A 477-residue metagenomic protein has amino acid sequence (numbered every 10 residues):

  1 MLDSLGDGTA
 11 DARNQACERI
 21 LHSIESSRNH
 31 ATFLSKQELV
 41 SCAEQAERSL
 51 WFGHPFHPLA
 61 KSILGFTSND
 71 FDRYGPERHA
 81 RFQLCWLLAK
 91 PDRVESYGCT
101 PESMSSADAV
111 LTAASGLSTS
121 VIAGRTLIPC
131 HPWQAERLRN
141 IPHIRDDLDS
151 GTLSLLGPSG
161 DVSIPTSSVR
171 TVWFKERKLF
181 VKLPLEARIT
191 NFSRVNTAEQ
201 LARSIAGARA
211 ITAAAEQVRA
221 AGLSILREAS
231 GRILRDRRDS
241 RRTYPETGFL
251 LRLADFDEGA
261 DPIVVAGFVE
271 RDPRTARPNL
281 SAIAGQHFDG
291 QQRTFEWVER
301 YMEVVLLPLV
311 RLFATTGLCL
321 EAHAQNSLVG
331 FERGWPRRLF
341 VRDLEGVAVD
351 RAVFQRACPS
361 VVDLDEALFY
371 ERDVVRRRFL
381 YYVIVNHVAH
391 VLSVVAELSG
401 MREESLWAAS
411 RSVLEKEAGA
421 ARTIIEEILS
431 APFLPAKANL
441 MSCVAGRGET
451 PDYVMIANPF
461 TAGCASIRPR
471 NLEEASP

Functional and structural regions predicted by a protein language model:
M1-V304, F331-P477: Nucleotide/phosphate-binding site architecture used for ATP/NTP-dependent chemistry
L306-V310: Short C-lobe core helix of eukaryotic-like protein kinase catalytic domains
R311-T316: Protein kinase catalytic-loop region centered on the HRD/HxD motif
G317-E321: Catalytic-loop of the protein kinase fold
H323-Q325: Canonical protein kinase catalytic loop motif
S327-V329: Hydrophobic residue at the +6 position relative to the catalytic HRD Asp in the kinase catalytic loop
